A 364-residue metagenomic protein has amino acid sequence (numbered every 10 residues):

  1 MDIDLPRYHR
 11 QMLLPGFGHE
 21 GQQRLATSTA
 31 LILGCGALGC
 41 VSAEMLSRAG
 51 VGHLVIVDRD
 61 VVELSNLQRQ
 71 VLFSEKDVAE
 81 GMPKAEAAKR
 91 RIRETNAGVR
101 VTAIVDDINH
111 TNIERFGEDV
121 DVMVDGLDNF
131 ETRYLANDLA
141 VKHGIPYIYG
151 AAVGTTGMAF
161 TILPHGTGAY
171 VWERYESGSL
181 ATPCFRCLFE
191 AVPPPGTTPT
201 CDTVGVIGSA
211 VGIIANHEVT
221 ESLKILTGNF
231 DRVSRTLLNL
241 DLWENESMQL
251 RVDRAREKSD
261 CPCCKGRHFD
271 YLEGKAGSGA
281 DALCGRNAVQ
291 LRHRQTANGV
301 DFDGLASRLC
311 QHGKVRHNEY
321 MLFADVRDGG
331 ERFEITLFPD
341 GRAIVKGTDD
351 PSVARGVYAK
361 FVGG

Functional and structural regions predicted by a protein language model:
M1-G364: Adenine nucleotide-associated cytosolic modules
